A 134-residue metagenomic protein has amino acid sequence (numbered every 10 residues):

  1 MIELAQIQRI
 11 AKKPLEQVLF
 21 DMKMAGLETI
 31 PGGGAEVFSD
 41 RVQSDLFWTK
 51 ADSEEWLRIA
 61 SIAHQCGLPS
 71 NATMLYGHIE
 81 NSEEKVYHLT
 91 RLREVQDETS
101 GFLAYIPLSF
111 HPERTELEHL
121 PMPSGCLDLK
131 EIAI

Functional and structural regions predicted by a protein language model:
M1-R9, G67-P69, I134: Short beta-strand/loop segments at the ligand-binding rim of alpha/beta enzyme cores
I2-P14, D45-K50: Active-site mouth loops of central-metabolism enzymes
L4-Q8, G77-N81, M122-S124: Short, small-residue-enriched loops and turns at beta-alpha junctions that line or gate enzyme active sites
A11, W48, M74, L108 (+1 more regions): Glycine- and other small-residue-rich loops at beta-strand/loop junctions that grip anionic moieties
F20-A35, E54-E116, L127-I134: Conserved C-terminal portion of the radical SAM core fold that forms the substrate/S-adenosylmethionine-binding
D40-V42: Gly-rich Lys/Arg/Thr-decorated short loops/hinges at beta-loop-alpha junctions or inter-strand turns that position
S44-K50, H119-S124: Short glycine-enriched, charge-decorated loop/helix-capping segments at active-site entrances that position
